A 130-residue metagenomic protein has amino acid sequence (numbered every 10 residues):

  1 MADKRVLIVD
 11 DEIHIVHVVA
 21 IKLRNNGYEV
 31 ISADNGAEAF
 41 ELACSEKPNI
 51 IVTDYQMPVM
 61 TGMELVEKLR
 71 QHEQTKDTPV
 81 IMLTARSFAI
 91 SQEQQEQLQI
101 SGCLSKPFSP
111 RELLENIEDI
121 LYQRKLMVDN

Functional and structural regions predicted by a protein language model:
H17-N25: Charged docking surfaces used in two-component/phosphorelay signaling
G27-D34, L42: Short hydrophobic/Thr-rich beta-strand motif most characteristic of the beta2 strand and flanking loop of CheY-like
A33-A37, P110: Conserved Asp/Asn-Gly motif in the active-site loop of CheY-like receiver
E46-V52: Active-site beta3 strand of CheY-like receiver
M57: Receiver (REC) domain active-site loop signature in two-component systems and cognate sites in sensor histidine kinases
F108-E118, K125: C-terminal output helix
